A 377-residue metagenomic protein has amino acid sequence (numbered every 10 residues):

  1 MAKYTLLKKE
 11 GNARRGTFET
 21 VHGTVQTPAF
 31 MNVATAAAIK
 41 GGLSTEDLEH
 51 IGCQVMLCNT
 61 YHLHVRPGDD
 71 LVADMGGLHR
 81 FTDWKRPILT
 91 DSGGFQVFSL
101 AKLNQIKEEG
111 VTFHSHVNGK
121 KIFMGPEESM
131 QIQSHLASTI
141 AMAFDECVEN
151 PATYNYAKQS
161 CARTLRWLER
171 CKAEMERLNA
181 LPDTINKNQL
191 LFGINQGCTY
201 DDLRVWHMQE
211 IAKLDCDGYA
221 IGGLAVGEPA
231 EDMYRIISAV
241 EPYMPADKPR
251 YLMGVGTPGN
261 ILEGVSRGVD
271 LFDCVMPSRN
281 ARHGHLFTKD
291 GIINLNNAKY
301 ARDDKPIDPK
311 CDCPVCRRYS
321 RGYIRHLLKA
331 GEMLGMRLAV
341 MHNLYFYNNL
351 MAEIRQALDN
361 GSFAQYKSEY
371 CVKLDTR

Functional and structural regions predicted by a protein language model:
M1-I185, A298-A301: Non-catalytic, usually N-terminal nucleic-acid engagement modules in DNA/RNA processing proteins
M1-T17, V25-A34, G41-G42, D145-P151 (+1 more regions): C-terminal extensions of enzymes
G23, M56, D91, Q133 (+5 more regions): Conserved, mostly hydrophobic/aromatic
G23, T164-C171, I211, V240 (+2 more regions): Hydrophobic alpha-helical packing residues
E128, I132, Q159-R170, W206 (+3 more regions): A non-catalytic, amphipathic alpha-helix used as a structural packing/dimerization or gating element in enzyme scaffolds
S138, E169, A173-E176, P242-P245 (+4 more regions): Generic secondary-structure signature for well-ordered alpha-helical cores
N150-T153, K158, G218-L224, M333-M336: Glycine- and acidic
A162-L165, E174, L178-A180, N186-I307: Glycine-rich phosphate/ribose-binding loops and adjacent secondary-structure elements that form binding surfaces
